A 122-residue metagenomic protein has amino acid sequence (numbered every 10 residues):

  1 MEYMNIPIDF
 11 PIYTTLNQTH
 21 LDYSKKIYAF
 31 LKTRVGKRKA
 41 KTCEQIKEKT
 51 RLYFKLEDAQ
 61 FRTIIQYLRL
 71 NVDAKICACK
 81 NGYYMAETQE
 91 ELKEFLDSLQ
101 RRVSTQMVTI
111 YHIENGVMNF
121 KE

Functional and structural regions predicted by a protein language model:
E2-T33: Short alpha-helical segments that sit at the start of domains
K37-K49: Short acidic, hydrophobic short linear motifs in intrinsically disordered regions
T42, E57-Q60: Short coil turns linking two alpha-helices in DNA-binding domains
I46, I64-L68: DNA major-groove recognition helices of helix-turn-helix
K47-D58: Short helix-coil junctions and helix-kink-helix linkers
R69-K80: A short, conserved structural fragment
C79-E87: Minor-groove-contacting beta-hairpin "wing" of winged helix-turn-helix DNA-binding domains
E91-I113: Short, amphipathic alpha-helical interaction segments positioned at domain boundaries
